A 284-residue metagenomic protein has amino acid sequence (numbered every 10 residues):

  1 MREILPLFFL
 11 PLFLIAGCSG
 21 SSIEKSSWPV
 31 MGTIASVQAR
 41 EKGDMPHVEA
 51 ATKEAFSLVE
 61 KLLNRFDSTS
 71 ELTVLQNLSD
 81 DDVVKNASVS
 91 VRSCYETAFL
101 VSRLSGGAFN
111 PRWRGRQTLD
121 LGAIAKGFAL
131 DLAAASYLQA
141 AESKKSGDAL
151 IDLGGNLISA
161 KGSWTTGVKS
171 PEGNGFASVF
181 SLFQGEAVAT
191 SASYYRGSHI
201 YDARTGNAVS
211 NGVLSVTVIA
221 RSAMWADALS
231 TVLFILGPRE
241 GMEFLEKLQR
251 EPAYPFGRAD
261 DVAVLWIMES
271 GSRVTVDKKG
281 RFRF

Functional and structural regions predicted by a protein language model:
R2-F284: Mature catalytic core of soluble alpha/beta enzymes
